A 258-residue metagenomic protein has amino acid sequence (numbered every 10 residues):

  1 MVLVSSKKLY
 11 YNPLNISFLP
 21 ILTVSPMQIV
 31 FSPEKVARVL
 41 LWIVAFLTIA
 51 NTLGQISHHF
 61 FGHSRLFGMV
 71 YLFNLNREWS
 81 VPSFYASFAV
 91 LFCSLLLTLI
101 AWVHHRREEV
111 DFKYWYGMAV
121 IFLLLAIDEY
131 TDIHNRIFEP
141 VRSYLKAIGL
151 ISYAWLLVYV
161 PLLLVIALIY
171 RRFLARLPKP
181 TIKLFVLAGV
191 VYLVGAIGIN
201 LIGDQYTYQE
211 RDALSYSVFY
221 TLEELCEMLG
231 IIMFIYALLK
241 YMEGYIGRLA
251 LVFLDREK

Functional and structural regions predicted by a protein language model:
Q28-I43: N-terminal membrane topogenic signal
I43, Y114-F122, K179-D204: Alpha-helical transmembrane segments of multi-pass integral membrane proteins
A45-S64: Alpha-helical transmembrane segments of multi-pass membrane proteins
H63-W79: Perimembrane loop-to-helix junctions flanking transmembrane segments
W79-V90, G149-V165, L222-M228: Membrane-interface loop-to-helix entry segments
L95-L99, V160-K179: Alpha-helical transmembrane segments in multipass membrane proteins, preferentially the mid-helix core
W102-K113, R172-K183: Membrane-interface helix-boundary motifs at transmembrane edges
A126-A167: Membrane-proximal helix-loop-helix units in multi-pass membrane proteins
